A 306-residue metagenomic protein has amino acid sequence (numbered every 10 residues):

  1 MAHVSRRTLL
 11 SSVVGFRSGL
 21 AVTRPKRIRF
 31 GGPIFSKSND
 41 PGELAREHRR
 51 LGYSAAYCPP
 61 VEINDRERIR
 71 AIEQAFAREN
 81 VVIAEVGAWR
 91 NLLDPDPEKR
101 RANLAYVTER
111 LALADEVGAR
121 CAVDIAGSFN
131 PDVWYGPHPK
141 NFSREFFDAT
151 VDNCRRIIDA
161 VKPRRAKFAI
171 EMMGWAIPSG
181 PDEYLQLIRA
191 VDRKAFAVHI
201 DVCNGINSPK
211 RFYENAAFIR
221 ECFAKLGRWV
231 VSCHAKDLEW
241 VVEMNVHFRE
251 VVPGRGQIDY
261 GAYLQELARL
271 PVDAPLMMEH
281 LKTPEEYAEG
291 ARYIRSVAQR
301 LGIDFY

Functional and structural regions predicted by a protein language model:
M1-R17: N-terminal secretory signal peptides and thylakoid transit peptides that target proteins across membranes
V13, G19-V22, R78, P97-V198: Active-site acidic/histidine proton-transfer and metal-coordination neighborhood in alpha/beta enzyme cores
L20-N39, E47: C-terminal segment of N-terminal export signals and the immediately downstream linker at the start of the mature
T23-P25, E43-R50, D65-E85, L111-G118 (+4 more regions): Acidic (Asp/Glu)-rich catalytic clusters
I28-P33, A56-C58, I83-A88, A122-D124 (+4 more regions): Hydrophobic faces of well-ordered beta-strands that scaffold small-molecule active sites in alpha/beta enzyme cores
I34-G42, C58-I69, N91-P95, N130-D132 (+5 more regions): Acidic-and-aromatic substrate-binding clefts and catalytic sites of carbohydrate-active enzymes
H48, A56, F76, N103 (+5 more regions): Conserved, mostly hydrophobic/aromatic
V86, R155-Q257, Q299, F305-Y306: Acidic/histidine-rich catalytic cores of soluble enzymes
